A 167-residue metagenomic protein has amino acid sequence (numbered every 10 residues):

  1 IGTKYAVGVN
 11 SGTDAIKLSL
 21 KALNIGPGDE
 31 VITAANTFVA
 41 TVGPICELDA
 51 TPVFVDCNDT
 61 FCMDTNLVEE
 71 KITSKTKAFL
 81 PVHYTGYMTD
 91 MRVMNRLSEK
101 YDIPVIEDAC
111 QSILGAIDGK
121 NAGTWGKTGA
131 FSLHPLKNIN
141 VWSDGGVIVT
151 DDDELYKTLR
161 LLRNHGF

Functional and structural regions predicted by a protein language model:
I1-S19, T33-T37, V55-D56: Short loop-beta-helix segment that forms the pyridoxal 5′-phosphate
V9, A34, V82, S132 (+1 more regions): Conserved residues at the C-terminal ends of beta-strands
S11, C57, Y84, P135 (+1 more regions): Short, conserved catalytic or interaction motifs in soluble domains
K21-A109, A116: PLP-dependent aminotransferase-like
S112-D118, W125-F167: Active-site region of PLP-dependent enzymes
